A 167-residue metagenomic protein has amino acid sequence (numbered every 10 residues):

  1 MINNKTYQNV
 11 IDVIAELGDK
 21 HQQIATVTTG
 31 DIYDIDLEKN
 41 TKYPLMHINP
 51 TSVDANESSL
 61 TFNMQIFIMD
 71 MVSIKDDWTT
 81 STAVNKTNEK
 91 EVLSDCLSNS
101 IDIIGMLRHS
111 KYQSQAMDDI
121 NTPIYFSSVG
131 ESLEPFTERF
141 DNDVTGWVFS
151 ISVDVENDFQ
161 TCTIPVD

Functional and structural regions predicted by a protein language model:
M1-S59, S114-A116: Small/polar-rich, solvent-exposed N-terminal microdomains that initiate assembly or binding
N3, Y7-I11, E89-C96, S100: Generic alpha-helical secondary structure
A25, L37-K42, E91-D154: Acidic-leaning, charged glycine-interspersed low-complexity segments
P50-N56, E131-D141, C162: Catalytic micro-motifs at enzyme active sites that drive phosphoryl/nucleotidyl and oxygen chemistry
S58-K75, N142-N157: Oligomerization/assembly interface segments of phage tail-like spikes and tubes
I74-L93: A solvent-exposed, charged loop/short amphipathic helix patch at secondary-structure junctions
D76-D77, Q160-C162: Short, conserved charged micro-motifs
T163-D167: Mixed-charge, glycine-accented linear interaction segment located at domain edges/termini
